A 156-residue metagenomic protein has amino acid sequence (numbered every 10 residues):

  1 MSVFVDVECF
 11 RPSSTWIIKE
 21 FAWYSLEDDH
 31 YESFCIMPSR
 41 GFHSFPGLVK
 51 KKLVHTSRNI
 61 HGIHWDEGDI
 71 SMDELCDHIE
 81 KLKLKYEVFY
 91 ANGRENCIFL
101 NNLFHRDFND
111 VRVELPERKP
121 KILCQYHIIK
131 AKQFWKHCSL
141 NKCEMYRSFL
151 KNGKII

Functional and structural regions predicted by a protein language model:
M1-R11: Two-metal-ion RNase H-like nuclease active-site motif
V5-V7, K19, N109: Intrinsic disorder/low-complexity signal
S14-N92: Conserved non-catalytic scaffold segment of RNase H-like nuclease domains
E32, P38-F45, L82-I156: Metal-dependent phosphoesterase core characteristic of DEDDh/y 3'-5' exonuclease domains
